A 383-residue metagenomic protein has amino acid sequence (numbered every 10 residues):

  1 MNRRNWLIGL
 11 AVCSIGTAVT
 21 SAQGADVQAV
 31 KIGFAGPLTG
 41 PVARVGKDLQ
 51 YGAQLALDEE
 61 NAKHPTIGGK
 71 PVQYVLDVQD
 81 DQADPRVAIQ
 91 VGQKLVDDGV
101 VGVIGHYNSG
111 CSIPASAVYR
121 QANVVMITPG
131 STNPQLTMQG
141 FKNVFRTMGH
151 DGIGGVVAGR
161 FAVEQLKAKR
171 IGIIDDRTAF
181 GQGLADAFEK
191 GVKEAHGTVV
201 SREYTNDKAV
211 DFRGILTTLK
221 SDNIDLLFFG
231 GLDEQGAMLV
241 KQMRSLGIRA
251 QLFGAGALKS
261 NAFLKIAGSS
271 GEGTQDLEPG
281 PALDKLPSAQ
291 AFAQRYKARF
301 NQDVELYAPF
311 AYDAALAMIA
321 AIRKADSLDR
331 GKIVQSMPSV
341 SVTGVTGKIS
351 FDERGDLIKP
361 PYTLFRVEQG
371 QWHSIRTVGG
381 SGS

Functional and structural regions predicted by a protein language model:
N2-S383: Extracytosolic ligand-binding ectodomains
